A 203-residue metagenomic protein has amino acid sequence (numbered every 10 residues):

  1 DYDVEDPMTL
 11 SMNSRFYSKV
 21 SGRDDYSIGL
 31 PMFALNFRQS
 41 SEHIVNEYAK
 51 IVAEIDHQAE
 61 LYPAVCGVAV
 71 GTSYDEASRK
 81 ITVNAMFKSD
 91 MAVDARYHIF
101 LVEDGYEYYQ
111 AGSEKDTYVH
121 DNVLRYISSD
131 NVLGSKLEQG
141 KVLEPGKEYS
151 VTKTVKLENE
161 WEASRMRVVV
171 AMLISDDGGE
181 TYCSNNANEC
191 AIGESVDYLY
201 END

Functional and structural regions predicted by a protein language model:
D1-N202: Short, conserved sequence motifs used for protein processing/export or organelle targeting and for catalysis
